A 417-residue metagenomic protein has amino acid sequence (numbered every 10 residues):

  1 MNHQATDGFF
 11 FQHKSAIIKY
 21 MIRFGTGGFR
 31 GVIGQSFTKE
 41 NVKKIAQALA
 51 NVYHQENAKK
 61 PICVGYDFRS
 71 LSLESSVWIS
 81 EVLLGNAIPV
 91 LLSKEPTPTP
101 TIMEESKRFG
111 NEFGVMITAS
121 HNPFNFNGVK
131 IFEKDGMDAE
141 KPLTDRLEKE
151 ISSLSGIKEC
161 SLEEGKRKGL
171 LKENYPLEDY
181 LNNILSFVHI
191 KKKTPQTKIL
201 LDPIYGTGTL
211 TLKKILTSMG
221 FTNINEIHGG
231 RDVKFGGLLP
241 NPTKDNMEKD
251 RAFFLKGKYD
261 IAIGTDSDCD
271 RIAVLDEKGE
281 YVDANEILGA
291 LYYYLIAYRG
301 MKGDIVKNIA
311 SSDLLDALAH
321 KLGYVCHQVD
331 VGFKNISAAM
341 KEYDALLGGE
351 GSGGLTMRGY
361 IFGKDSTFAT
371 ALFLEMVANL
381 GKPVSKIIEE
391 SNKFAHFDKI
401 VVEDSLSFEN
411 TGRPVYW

Functional and structural regions predicted by a protein language model:
M1-H3, G8: Targeting/processing segments of secretory and organellar proteins
F9-F11, Y20: Aromatic (phenylalanine/tyrosine) cluster motif
I18-A87, E112-F113, K166-K198: An N-terminal, well-structured beta->alpha segment
G27, V64, I102, V115 (+10 more regions): Buried hydrophobic positions in well-ordered alpha/beta secondary-structure cores of metabolic enzymes
N51, P61-N127, I215-L275: N-terminal small/polar loop signature for handling phosphorylated ligands or for N-terminal nucleophile
K94, K149-N182, E277-G351, T356: Proline/glycine-rich low-complexity loops and linkers
N127-L255: Gly/Ser/Thr-enriched, mixed-charge loops and adjacent short helices that form phosphate/oxyanion-binding elements
I261, M301-W417: Phosphate-binding and adjacent anionic-ligand microenvironments
